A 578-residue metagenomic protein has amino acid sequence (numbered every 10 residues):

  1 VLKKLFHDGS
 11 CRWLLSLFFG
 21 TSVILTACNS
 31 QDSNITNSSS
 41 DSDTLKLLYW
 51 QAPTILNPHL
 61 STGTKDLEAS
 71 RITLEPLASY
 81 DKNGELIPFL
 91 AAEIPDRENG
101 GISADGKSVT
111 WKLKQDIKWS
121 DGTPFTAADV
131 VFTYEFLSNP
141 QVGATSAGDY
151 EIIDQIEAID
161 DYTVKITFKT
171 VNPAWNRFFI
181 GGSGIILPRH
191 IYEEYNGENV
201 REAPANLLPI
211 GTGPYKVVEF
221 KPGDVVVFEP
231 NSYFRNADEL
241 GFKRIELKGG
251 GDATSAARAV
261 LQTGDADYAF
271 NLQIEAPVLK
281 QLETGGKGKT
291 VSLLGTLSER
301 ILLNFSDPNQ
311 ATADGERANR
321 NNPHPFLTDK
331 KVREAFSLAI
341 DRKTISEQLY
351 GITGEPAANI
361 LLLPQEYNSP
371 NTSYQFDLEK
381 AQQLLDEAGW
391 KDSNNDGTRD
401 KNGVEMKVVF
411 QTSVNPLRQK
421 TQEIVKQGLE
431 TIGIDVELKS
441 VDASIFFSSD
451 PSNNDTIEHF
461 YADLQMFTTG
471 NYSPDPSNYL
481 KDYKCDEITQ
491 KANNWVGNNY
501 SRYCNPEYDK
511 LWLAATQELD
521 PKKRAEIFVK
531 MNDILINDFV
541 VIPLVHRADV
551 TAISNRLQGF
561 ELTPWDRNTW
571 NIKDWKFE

Functional and structural regions predicted by a protein language model:
L2-L15: Bacterial N-terminal signal peptides that target proteins for export
F6, C28-I35, K82, N99-G100 (+7 more regions): Extracytoplasmic/periplasmic ligand-capture domains
L14-T26: Bacterial N-terminal signal peptides
L48-I102, E135, I210: N-terminal lobe/hinge region of extracytoplasmic solute-binding protein
S103-D105, D160: Residue-level recognition of beta-strand termini and adjacent short loop/turns
W111-Q115, Y162-N172, F228-S232: Short, hydrophobic/aromatic-enriched beta-strand segments in well-ordered soluble domains
A147-Y195: Surface-exposed binding/hinge segments that line and control ligand-binding clefts or catalytic entry sites
L544: Glycine-rich and polybasic anion-binding loops at the starts of cofactor/ligand-binding domains
